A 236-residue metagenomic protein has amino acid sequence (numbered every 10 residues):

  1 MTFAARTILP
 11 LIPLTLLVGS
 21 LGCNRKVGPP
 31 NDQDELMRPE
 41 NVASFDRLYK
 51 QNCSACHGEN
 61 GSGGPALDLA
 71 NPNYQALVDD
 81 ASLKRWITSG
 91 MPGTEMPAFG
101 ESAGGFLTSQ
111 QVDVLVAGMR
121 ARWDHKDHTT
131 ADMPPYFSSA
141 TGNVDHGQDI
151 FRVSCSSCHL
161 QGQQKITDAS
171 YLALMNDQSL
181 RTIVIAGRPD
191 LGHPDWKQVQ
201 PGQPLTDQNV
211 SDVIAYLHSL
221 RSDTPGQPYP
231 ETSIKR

Functional and structural regions predicted by a protein language model:
M1-I12: Bacterial N-terminal signal peptides that target proteins for export
L14-L17: N-terminal start and proteolytic maturation junction detector
G19-G22: C-terminal motif of bacterial Sec signal peptides marking the signal peptidase cleavage site
V27-E35, P39, R47-K50, P97-G162 (+2 more regions): Flexible coil segments in periplasmic/lumen-exposed cytochrome c-class electron-transfer proteins
E35-V42, D46, G58-T88, A98 (+4 more regions): Gly/Gly-Pro-rich "capping" loops immediately C-terminal to redox-active cysteine motifs in periplasmic/lumenal
D80, P92, M96, M119: Extracytoplasmic c-type cytochrome modules immediately beyond a signal peptide or single-pass transmembrane anchor
M91-P92, R188: Calcium-coordinating acidic loop motifs
